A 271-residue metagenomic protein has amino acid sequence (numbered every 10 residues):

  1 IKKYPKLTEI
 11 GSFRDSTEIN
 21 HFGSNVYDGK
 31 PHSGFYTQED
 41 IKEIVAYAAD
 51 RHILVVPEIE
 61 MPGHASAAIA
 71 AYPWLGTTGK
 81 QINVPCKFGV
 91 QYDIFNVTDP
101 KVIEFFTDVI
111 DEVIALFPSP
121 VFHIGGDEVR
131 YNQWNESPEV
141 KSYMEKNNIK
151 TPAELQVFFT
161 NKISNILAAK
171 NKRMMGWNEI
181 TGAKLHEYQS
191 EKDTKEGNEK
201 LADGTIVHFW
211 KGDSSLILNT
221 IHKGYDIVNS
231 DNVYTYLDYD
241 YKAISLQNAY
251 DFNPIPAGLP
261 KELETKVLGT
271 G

Functional and structural regions predicted by a protein language model:
I1-D50, A65-E104, N132-V157: Aromatic- and acidic-residue-enriched carbohydrate-binding clefts of CAZyme catalytic domains
K42, A49, A168, I221-H222: Anion (oxyanion) recognition and catalysis
V56-H64, T98, G125-D127, M175-E179 (+2 more regions): Generic beta-strand/beta-sheet core signal
E60-P62, G76, V102, V129 (+3 more regions): Short, glycine-/Ser/Thr-/acidic-enriched flexible segments
T107-D111, A115-F122, G126, R130-N219: Gly/Pro-rich turn-and-neighbor structural signature
M174-T181, H186-T205, W210-G271: Flexible, acidic glycine-rich loops studded with aromatic residues
